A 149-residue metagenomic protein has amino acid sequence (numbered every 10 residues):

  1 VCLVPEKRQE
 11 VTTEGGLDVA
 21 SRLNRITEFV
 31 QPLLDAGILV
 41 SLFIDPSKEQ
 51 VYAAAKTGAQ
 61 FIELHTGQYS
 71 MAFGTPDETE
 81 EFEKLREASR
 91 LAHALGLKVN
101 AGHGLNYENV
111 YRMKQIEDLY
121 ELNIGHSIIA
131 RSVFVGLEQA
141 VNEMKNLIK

Functional and structural regions predicted by a protein language model:
V1-R25: Glycine/small-residue-rich loop that forms an oxyanion/phosphate-binding "nest" at active or ligand-binding sites
C2-E10, F61-F73, E117-L137: Glycine-rich phosphate-binding active-site loops on the catalytic face of alpha/beta enzymes
R8, L39-L91, L95: Histidine/lysine/aspartate-rich catalytic loop segments that bind and position anionic ligands
G15, G74, E78, R131-K149: C-terminal helical cap(s) of enzyme catalytic domains, especially alpha/beta-barrels
V19-A20, A59-F61, E80-F82, D118-L119 (+1 more regions): Short, hinge-like loop/turn segments at secondary-structure boundaries
V19-S41, D77-A101, M144-K149: Alpha-helix-loop-beta-strand connector modules within alpha/beta enzyme cores
S47-T57, A101, L105-L119: Catalytic cores of alpha/beta
